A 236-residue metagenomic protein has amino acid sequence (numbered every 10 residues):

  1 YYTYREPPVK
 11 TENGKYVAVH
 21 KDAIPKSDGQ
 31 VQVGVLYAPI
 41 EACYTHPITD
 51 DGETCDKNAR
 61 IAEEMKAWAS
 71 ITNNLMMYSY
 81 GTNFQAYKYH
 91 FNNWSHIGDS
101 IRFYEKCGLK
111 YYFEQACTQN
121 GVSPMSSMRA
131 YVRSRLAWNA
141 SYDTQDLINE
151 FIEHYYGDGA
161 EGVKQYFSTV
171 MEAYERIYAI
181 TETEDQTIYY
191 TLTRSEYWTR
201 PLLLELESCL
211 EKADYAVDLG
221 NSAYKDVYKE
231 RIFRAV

Functional and structural regions predicted by a protein language model:
Y1-A69, S79: Gly/Pro-rich turn-and-neighbor structural signature
E6-P25, N92-F103, R133-R135, Y174-E175: Short, electropositive alpha-helical surface patch
E12-G14, I48-D51, H90-N92, S127 (+2 more regions): Surface-exposed beta-strand edges and their flanking turn/coil or helix-capping segments
A18-P47, S100-Q119, T187-L203: Repeat-unit-sized solenoid/scaffold elements
Y37, E53-E161, Q165, E172: Structured mid-domain segments that build the active-site/substrate or prosthetic-cofactor binding neighborhood
S79, G108, R135-V236: Catalytic domains of carbohydrate-active enzymes that cleave complex glycans
